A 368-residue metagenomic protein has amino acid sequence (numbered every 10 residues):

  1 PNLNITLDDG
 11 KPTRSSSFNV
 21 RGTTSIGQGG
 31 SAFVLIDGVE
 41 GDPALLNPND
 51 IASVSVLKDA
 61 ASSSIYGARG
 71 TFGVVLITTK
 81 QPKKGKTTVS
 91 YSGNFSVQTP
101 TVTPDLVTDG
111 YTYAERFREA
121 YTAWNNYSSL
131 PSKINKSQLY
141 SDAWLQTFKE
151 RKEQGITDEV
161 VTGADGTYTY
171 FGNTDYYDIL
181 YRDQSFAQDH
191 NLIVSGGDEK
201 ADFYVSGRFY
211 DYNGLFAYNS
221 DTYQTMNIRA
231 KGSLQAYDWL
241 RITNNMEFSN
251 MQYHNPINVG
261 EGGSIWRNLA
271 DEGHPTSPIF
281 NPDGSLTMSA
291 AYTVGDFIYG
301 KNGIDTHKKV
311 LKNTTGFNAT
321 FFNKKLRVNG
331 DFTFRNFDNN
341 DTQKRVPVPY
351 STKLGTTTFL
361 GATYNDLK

Functional and structural regions predicted by a protein language model:
P1, S16-T23, D37, G70-G93 (+2 more regions): N-terminal periplasmic accessory domains that precede and gate Gram-negative outer-membrane beta-barrel machines
P1-T24, G30-S64, S96, D175-L180 (+1 more regions): Periplasmic N-terminal accessory/gating domains of Gram-negative outer-membrane beta-barrel systems
F18, V75, L192, I228-A230 (+1 more regions): Membrane-embedded beta-strands of outer-membrane beta-barrel proteins, especially the hydrophobic/small aromatic
L45, G67-A68, R182-F186, S195 (+2 more regions): Short sequence motifs at beta-strands and strand-loop junctions characteristic of Gram-negative outer-membrane
P48-S90, A187-D189, D202: A beta-strand signature from Gram-negative outer-membrane beta-barrel systems, especially the internal plug domain
T79-Q81, G196-D198, L234-Q235, F317-F321: Residue-level signature of outer-membrane beta-barrel architecture
K84-N173, Y210, G214-K312, N318 (+2 more regions): Surface-exposed loop/interface segments of Gram-negative outer-membrane beta-barrel transport/assembly proteins
